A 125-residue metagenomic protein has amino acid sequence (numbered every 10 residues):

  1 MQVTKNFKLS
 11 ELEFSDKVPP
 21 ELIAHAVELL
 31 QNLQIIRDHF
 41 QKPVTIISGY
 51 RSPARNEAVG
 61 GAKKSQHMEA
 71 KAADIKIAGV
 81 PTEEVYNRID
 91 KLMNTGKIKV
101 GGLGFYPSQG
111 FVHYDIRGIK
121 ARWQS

Functional and structural regions predicted by a protein language model:
M1-H39, T45, R117-S125: Extracytoplasmic cell-surface/polysaccharide-interacting catalytic and binding patches
F7, E11-E13, A54, V59 (+2 more regions): Solvent-exposed, flexible loop/coil residues
V18-P19, V44-Y50, E83-I89: N-terminal start-of-chain detector that recognizes signal peptides and the immediate post-cleavage beginning
A24-A26, R51-N56, D90-T95: A short linear-motif detector with a strong N-terminal bias
H25, L29-N32, K42, R55 (+3 more regions): Amphipathic alpha-helical interface surfaces
Q34-G60: Extended, low-complexity, intrinsically disordered C-terminal regulatory tails of eukaryotic serine/threonine kinases
K64, M68-S125: Catalytic cores and adjacent binding grooves of peptidoglycan-active enzymes
